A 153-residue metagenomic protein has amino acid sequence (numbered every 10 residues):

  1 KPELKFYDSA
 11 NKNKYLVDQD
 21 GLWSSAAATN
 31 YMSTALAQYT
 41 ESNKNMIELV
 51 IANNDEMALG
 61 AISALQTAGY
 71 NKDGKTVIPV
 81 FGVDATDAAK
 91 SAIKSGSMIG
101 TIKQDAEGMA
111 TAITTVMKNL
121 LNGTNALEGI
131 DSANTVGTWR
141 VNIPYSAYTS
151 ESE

Functional and structural regions predicted by a protein language model:
K1-E153: A residue-level marker of the well-folded mature domains of exported/periplasmic proteins
